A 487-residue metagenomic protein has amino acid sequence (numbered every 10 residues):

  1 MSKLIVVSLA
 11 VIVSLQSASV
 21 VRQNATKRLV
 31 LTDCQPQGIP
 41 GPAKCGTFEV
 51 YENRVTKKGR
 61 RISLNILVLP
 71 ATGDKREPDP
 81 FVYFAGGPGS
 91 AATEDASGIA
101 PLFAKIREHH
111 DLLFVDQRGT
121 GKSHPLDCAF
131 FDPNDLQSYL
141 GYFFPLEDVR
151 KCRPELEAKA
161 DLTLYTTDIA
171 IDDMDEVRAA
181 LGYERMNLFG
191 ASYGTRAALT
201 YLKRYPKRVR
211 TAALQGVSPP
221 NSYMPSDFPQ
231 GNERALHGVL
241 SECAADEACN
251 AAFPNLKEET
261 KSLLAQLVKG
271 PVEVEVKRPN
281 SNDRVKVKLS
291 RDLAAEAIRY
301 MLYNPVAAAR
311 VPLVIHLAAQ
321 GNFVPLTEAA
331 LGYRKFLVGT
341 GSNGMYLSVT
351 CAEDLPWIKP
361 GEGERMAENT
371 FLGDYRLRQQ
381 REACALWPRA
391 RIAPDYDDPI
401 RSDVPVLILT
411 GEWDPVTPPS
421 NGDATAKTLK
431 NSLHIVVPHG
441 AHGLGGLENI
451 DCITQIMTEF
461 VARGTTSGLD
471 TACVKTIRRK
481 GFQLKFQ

Functional and structural regions predicted by a protein language model:
K3, L9-K27: Bacterial Sec-dependent signal peptides at the C-terminal "C-region" and cleavage site
V21-L293, S348-Q487: Gly/Pro-rich cap/lid or specificity-loop segments adjacent to the active site
D246, A307, A318-P325, I450: Short, solvent-exposed helix-helix connector turns and helix-capping sites enriched in acidic/polar residues
K277-A295, Y303-A307, F336-G344: Structural motif
L302-H316, Q320, P356-E362, I392: Short helix-capping/linker segments at secondary-structure and domain boundaries
R310, Y333-R334, Q379: Intrinsic disorder and flexible/low-complexity segments
I315-H316, N322-K359: Long, low-complexity segments enriched in small/aliphatic residues
